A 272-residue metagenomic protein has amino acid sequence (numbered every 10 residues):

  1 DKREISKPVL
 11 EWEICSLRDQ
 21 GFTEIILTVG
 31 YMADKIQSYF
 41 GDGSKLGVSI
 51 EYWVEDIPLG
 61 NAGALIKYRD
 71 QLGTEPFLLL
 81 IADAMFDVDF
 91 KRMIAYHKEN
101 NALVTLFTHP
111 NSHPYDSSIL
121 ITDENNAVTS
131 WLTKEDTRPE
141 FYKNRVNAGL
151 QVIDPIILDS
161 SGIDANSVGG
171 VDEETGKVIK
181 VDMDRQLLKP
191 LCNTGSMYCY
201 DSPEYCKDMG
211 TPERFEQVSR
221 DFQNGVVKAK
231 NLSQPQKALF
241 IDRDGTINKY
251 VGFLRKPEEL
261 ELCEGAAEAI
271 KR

Functional and structural regions predicted by a protein language model:
D1-E4, R18-Q20, N248-E258: Glycine-rich N-terminal loop/short-helix segment of MobA-like nucleotidyltransferase
K2-A82, F90-R92, S160, K177 (+1 more regions): Conserved N-terminal catalytic core of the sugar/cofactor nucleotidyltransferase
L10, I36, Y68, D83 (+4 more regions): Residue-level signal for inorganic ion chemistry
Y31, T105-T122: Short beta-strand-to-loop element that shapes/binds the nucleotide-sugar donor at the catalytic cleft/hinge
P76-L78, M85, K91-K98, H109-H113 (+1 more regions): Catalytic-core segments of class I nucleotidyltransferases/pyrophosphorylases that form NMP-activated intermediates
A82-M85, D244: The conserved acidic donor/metal-binding loop of glycosyltransferases
K237-V251: Asp-based phosphoryl-transfer active-site loop
L254-R272: Short, acidic loop-to-helix structural element flanking the phosphoryl-transfer center in phosphate-processing enzymes
